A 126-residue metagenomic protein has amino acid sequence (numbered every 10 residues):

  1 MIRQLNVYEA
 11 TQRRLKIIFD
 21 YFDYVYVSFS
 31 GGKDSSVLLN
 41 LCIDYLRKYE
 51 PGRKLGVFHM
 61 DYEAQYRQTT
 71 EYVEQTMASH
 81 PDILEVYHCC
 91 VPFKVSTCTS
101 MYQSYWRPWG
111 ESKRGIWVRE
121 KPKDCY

Functional and structural regions predicted by a protein language model:
M1-Y126: ATP-dependent adenylation/nucleotidyltransferase module used to activate substrates
